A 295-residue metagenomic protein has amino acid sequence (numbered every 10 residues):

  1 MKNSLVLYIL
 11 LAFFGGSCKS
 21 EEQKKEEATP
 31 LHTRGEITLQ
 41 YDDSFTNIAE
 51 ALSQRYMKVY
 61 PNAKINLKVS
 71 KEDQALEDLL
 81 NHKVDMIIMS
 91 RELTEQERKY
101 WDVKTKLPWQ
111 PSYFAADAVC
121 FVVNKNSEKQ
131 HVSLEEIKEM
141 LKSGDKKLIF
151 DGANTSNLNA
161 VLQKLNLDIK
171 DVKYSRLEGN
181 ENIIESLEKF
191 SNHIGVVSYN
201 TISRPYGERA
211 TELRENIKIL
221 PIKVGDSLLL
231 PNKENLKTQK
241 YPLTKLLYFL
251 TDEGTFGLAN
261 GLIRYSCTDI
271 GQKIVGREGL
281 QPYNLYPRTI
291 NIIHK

Functional and structural regions predicted by a protein language model:
M1-G16: Sec-dependent bacterial lipoprotein signal peptides
I9-L10, R98-Y100, S133: Short, conserved acidic/polar surface loops in the N-terminal third of protein domains
C18-Y60, Q110-D117, V122-K295: Exported/periplasmic ABC-transporter solute-binding proteins
Q40, N66, D85-I88: Short, conserved beta-strand segments within well-ordered enzyme catalytic domains that often line or immediately flank
Y41-D42, K71-A75, H82, G261: Glycine-centered small-residue hotspots that permit tight backbone geometry or close packing
P61-E77: Central regulatory/effector-binding core of bacterial HTH transcription factors
D73-K104: Pocket-flanking alpha-helical
